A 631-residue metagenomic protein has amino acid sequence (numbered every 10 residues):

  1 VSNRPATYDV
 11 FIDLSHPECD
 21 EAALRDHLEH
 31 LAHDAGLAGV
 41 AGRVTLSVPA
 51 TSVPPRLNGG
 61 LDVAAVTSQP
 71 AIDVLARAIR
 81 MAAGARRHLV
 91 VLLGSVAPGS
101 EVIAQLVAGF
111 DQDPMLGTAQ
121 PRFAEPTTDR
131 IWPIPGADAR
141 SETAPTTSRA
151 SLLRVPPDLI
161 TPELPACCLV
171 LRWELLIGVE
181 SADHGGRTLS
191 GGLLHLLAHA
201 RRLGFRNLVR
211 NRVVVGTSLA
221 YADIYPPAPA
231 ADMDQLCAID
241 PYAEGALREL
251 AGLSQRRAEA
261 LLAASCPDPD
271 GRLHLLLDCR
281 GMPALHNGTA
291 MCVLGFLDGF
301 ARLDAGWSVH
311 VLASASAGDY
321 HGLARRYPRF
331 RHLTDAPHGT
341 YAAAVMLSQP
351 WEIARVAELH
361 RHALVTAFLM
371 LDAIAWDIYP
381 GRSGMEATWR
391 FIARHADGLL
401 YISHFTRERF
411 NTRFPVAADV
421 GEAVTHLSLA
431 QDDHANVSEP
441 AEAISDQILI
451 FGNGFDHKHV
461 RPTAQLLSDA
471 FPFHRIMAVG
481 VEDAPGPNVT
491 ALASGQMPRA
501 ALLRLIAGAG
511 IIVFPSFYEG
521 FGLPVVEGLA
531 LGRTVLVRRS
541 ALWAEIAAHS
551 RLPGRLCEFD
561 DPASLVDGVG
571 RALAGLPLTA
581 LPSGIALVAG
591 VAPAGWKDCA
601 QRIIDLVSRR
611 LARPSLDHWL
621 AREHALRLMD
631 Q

Functional and structural regions predicted by a protein language model:
V10-H16, D20-E21, R25, A50 (+1 more regions): Carbohydrate transferase catalytic cores enriched for Leloir-type hexosyltransferases
D26-A41, L303: Short, acidic, metal-binding catalytic loop of nucleotide-sugar glycosyltransferases
A76-H88: Active-site nucleotide-sugar/metal-binding loop of Leloir-type enzymes
A85-A97: Short beta-strand-to-loop acidic/aromatic patch adjacent to the donor-nucleotide binding site
V96-P135: Conserved donor NDP-sugar-binding/catalytic core segment of glycosyltransferases
E125-P126, A139-E174: A recurrent flexible, glycine/aromatic-enriched loop bordering the glycosyltransferase active site that acts as
P162-V179, G186-V213: A short, conserved alpha-helix in the catalytic core of glycosyltransferases
V209-P227: Active-site donor/metal-binding and catalytic loop motifs of nucleotide-sugar-dependent glycosylation enzymes
